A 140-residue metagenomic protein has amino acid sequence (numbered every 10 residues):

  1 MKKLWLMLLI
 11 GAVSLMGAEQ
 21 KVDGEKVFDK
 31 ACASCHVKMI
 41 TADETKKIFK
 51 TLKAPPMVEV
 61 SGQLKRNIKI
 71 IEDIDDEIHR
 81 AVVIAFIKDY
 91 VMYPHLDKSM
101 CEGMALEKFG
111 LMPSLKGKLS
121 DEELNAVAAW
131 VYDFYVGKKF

Functional and structural regions predicted by a protein language model:
L4-V13: Sec-dependent N-terminal signal peptides
V13-V27, T41-E44: Electrostatic cytochrome c docking/interface patches
F28-M39, V127, V131: The canonical Cys-X-X-Cys-His
I40-I84, L111-L115: Gly/Gly-Pro-rich "capping" loops immediately C-terminal to redox-active cysteine motifs in periplasmic/lumenal
A81-D97, K108-K139: C-terminal capping alpha-helices of c-type cytochrome domains
M100-G103: Short beta-strand->loop
